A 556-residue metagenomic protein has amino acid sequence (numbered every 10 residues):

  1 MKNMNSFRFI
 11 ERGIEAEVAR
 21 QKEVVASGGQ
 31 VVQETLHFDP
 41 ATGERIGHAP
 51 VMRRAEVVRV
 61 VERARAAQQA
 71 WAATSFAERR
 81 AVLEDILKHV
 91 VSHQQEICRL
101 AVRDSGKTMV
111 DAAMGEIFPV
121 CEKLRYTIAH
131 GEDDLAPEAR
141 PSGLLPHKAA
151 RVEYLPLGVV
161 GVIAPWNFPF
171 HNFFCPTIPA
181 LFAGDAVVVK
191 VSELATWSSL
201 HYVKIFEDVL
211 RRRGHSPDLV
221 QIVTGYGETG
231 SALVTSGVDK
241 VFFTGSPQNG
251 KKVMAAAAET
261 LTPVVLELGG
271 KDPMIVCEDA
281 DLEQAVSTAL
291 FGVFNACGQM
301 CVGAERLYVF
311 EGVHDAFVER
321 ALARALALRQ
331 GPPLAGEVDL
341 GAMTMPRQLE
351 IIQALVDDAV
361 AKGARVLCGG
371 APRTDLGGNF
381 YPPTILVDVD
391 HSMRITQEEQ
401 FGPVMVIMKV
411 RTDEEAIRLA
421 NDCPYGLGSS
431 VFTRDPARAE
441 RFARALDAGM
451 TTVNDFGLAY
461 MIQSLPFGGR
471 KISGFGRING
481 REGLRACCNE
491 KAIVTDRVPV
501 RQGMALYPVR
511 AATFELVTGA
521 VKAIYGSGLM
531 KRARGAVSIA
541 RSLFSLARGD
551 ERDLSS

Functional and structural regions predicted by a protein language model:
M1-A149, A533, V537-S556: N-terminal Rossmann-like NAD(P)+-binding subdomain of aldehyde/semialdehyde dehydrogenases
V32-T35, A304, L427: Short loop/turn microsegments at loop-to-beta-strand junctions
D39-H48, R373, F380-S556: Conserved C-terminal structural/oligomerization subdomain of aldehyde/semialdehyde dehydrogenase
G43, R79, A101, L124 (+9 more regions): Residue-level signal for inorganic ion chemistry
R45-M52, A67-A73, V162, M274-V276 (+5 more regions): Short, well-ordered beta-strand elements within core beta-sheets of diverse protein domains
I46, Q248-D390, V453, G535-S545: ALDH superfamily catalytic-core signature
R140-Q284, V410: Rossmann-like NAD(P) dinucleotide-binding subdomain of oxidoreductase/dehydrogenase enzymes
D208-S216, L328, P332, S392-M393: Short helix-capping segments at alpha-helix termini
